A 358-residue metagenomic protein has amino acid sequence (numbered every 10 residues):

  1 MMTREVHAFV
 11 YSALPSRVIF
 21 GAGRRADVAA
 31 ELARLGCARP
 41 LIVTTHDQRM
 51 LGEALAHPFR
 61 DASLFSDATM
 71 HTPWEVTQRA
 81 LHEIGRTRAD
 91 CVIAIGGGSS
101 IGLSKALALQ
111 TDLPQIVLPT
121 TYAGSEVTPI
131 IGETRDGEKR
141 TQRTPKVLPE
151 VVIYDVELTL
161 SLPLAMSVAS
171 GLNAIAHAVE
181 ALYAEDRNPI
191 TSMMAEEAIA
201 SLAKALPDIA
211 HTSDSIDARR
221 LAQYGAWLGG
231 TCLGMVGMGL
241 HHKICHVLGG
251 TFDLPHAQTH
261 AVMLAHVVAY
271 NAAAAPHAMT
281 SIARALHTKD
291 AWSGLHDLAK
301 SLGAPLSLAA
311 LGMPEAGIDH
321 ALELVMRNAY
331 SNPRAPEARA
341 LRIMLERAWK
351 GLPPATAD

Functional and structural regions predicted by a protein language model:
M1-D90, L308: ATP/NTP phosphate-donor binding region
E5, A285-D358: C-terminal charged capping/lid subdomain of soluble metabolic enzymes
V10-S12, R34-L35, I84-T87, A108-Q110 (+5 more regions): Solvent-exposed alpha-helices and their adjacent loops that cap or buttress functional pockets in soluble metabolic
S16, L109-I190, A198, A278-S281: A glycine/threonine-rich phosphate-anchoring loop and its flanking beta-alpha core in nucleotide/phosphate-binding
R25-A29, Q48-G52, W74, S99-A106 (+2 more regions): Short glycine/serine/threonine-rich phosphate/pyrophosphate-binding segments that cradle anionic phosphate groups
I84-L107, T111-Y122, I244: A short, small-residue-rich loop immediately preceding and capping a beta-strand
E185-G294: Active-site segments that bind and position negatively charged phosphate/pyrophosphate groups
